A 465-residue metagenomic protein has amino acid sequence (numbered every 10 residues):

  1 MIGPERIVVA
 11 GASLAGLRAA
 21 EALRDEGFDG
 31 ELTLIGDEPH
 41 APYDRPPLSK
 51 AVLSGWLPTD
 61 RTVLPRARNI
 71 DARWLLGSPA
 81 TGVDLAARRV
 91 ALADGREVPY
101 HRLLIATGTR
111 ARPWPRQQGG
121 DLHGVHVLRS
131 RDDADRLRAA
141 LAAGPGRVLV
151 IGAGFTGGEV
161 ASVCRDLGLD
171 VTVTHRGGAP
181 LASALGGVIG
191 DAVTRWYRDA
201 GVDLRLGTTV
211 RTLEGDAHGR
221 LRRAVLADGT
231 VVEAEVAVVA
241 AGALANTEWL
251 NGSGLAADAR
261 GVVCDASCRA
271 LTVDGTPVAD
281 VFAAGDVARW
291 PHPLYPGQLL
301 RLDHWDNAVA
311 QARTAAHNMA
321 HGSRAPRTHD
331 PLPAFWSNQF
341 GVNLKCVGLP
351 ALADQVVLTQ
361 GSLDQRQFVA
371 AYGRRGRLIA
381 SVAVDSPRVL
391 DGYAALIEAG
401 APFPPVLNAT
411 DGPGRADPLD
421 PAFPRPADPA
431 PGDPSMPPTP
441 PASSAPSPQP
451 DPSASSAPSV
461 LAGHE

Functional and structural regions predicted by a protein language model:
I2-P4, N69-R147, V225-A227, V231 (+3 more regions): FAD-binding core/adjacent interface of flavoenzyme oxidoreductases
I2-R73, A161-A184, G392: Beta1-alpha1 glycine-rich phosphate/pyrophosphate-binding loop at the start of Rossmann-like nucleotide-binding domains
P4-E5, V287-P387: Mid-to-C-terminal Rossmann-like scaffold of FAD/NAD(P)H-dependent oxidoreductases
A10-L14, R18, A22-D29, D37 (+3 more regions): Flexible, glycine-rich terminal cap/loop adjacent to redox cofactors in electron-transfer oxidoreductases
G11-L14, D37, R129-S130, G152-T156: Glycine-rich Rossmann-fold phosphate-binding loop(s) that bind the pyrophosphate of adenine dinucleotide cofactors
D29-E31, W74-A91, V98, L167-A266 (+2 more regions): A Rossmann-like FAD-binding core segment of flavoenzymes
D121-P145, R220, V231-N307, Q311: FAD-site-proximal beta/loop scaffold in flavoenzymes
R136-L185, I189: Rossmann-like NAD(P)H-binding beta-loop-alpha module
